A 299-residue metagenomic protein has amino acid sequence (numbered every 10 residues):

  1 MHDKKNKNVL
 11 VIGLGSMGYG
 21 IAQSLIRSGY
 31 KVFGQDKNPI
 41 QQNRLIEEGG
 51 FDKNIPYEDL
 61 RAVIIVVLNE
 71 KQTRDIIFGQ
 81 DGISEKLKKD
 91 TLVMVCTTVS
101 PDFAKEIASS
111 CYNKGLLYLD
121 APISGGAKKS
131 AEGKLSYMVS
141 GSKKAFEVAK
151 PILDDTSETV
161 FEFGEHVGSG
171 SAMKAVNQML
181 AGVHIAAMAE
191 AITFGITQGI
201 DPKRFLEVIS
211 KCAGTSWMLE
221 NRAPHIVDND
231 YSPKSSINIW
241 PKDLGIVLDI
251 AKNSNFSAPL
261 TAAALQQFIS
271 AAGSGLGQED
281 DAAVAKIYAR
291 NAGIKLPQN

Functional and structural regions predicted by a protein language model:
M1-N54, E58, A62-V66: NAD(P)+-binding Rossmann beta1-loop-alpha1 motif at the extreme N-terminus of oxidoreductases
V32, D52, L117-L119, V160 (+2 more regions): Hydrophobic beta-strand scaffold residues
Y57-Y118: Rossmann-fold NAD(P) dinucleotide-binding segment
T98-Q178, G182: Rossmann-fold dinucleotide-binding core
G133, Y137-S140, F161, V167-Q198 (+2 more regions): Active-site-proximal catalytic alpha-helix in oxidoreductases
S171, L180, T215-A282: Interdomain hinge/lid region at the active-site interface of Rossmann-like NAD(P)-dependent oxidoreductases
G273-N299: NAD(P)-dependent dehydrogenase/reductase Rossmann-like domain
